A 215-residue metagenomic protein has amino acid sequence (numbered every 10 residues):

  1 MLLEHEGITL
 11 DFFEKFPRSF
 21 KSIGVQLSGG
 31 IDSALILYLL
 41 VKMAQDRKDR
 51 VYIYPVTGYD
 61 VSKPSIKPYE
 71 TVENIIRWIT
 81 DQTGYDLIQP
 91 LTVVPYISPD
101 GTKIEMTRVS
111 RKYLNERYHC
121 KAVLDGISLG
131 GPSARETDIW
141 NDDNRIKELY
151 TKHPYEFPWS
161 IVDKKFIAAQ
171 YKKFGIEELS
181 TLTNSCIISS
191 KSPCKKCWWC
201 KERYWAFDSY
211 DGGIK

Functional and structural regions predicted by a protein language model:
M1-K215: Nucleotide-activated chemistry modules centered on ATP-dependent adenylation/adenylyltransferase
